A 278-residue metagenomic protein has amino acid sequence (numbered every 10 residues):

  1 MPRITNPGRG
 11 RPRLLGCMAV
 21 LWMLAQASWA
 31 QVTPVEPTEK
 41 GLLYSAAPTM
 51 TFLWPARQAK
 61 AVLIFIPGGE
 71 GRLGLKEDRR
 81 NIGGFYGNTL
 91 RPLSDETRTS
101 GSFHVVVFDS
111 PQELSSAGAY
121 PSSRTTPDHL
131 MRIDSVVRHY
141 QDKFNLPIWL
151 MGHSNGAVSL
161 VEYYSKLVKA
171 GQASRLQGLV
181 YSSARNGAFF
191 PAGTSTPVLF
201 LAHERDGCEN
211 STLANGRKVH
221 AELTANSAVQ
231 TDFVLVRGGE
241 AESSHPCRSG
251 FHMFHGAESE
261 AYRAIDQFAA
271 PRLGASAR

Functional and structural regions predicted by a protein language model:
Q31-Q58: N-terminal cap/lid segment of alpha/beta-hydrolase-fold proteins
A56-R98: Short, surface-exposed "cap/lid" segments of acyl-processing enzymes
G74-I82, V107-T125, S243-C247: Cap/lid segment of the alpha/beta-hydrolase catalytic domain
L90-S115: Conserved alpha/beta-hydrolase
A117-K143: Alpha/beta-hydrolase active-site loop
R138-T194: Primarily recognizes the serine-hydrolase "nucleophile elbow" in alpha/beta-hydrolase and SGNH/GDSL folds
Q177-G238: The feature captures the conserved acid-bearing segment of alpha/beta-hydrolase catalytic domains
A228-R278: C-terminal catalytic histidine-bearing segment of alpha/beta-hydrolase fold enzymes
